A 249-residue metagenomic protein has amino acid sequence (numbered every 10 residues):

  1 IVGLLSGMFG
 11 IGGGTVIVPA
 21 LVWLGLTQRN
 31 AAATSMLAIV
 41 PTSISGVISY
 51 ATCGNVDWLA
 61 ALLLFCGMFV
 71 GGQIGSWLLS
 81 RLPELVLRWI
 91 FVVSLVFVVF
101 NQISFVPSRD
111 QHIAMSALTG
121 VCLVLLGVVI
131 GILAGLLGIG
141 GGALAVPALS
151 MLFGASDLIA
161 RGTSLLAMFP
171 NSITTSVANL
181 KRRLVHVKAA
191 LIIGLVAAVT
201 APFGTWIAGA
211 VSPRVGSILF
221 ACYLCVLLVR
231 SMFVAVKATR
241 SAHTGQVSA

Functional and structural regions predicted by a protein language model:
I1-V2, V22-W23, Q28, I48-L136 (+4 more regions): Juxtamembrane transmembrane-helix boundary motif
G10-V18, L136-A148: Transmembrane helix boundary and interhelical junction motifs in multipass membrane proteins
I11, V18, W23, Q28-N30 (+1 more regions): Acidic (E/D-rich), amphipathic helical modules within compact regulatory domains
R29-A33, D157-L165: Small-residue hotspots at the loop-to-helix junctions and early N-terminal turns of transmembrane alpha-helices
S35-I39, A61, F65, S164-M168 (+1 more regions): Short hydrophobic/aromatic, small-residue-rich stretches within specific transmembrane helices of secondary active
L37-S45, L166-T174, V199-T200: Membrane-embedded alpha-helical segments of transport systems, primarily multispan ion/solute transporters
T175-N179: Membrane-helix boundary/interface segments in integral membrane proteins
